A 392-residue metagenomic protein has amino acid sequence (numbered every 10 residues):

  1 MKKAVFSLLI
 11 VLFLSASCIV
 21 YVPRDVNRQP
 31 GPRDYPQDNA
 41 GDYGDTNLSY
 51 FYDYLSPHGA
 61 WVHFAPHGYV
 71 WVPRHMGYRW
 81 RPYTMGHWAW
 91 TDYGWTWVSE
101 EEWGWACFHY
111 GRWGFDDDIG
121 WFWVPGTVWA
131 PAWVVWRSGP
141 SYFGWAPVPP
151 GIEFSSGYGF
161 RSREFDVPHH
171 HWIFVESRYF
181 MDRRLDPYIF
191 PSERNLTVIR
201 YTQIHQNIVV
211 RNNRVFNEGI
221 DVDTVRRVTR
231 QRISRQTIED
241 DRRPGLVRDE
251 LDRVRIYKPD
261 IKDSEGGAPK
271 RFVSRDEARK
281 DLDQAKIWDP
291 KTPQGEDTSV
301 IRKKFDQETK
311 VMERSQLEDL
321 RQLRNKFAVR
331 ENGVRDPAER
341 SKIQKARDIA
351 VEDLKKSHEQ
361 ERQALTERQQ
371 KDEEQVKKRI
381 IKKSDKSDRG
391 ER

Functional and structural regions predicted by a protein language model:
M1-K2, A346: Hydrophobic alpha-helical segments, principally membrane-spanning helices and signal/leader peptides
K2-L8: Sec-dependent signal peptide recognition, specifically the positively charged N-region followed immediately by
S7, Y50-D53: Residue-level marker of regulatory loop/turn positions in helix-turn-helix DNA-binding domains and in histidine
L14-S17: C-terminal motif of bacterial Sec signal peptides marking the signal peptidase cleavage site
I19-Y50, P57-A60, F64-H67, W90 (+2 more regions): Low-complexity, repeat-rich tail regions
S56-W105: General zinc-binding finger modules coordinated by cysteine/histidine
